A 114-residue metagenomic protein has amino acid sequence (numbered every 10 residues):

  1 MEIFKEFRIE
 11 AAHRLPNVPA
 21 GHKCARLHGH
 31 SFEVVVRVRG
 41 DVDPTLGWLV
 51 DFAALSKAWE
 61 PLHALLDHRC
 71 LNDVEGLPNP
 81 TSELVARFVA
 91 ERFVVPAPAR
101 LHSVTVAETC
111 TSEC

Functional and structural regions predicted by a protein language model:
M1-C114: Charge-rich, low-complexity N-terminal segments
